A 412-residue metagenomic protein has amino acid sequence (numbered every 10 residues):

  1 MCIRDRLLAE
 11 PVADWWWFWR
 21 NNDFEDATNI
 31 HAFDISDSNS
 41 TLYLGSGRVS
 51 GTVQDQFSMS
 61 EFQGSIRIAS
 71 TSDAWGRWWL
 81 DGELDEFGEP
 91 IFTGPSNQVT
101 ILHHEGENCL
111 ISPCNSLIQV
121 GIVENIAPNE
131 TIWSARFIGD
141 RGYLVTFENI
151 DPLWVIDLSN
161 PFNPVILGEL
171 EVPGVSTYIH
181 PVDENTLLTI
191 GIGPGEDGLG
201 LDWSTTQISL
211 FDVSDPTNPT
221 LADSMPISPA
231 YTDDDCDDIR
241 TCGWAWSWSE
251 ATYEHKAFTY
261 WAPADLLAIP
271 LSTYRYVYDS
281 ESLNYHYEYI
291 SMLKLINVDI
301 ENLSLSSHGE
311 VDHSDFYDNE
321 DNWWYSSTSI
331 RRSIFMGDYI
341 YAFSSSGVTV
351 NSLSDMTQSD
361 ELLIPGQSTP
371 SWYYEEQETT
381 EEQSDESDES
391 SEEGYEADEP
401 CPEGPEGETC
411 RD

Functional and structural regions predicted by a protein language model:
R4-D412: Feature marking well-ordered beta-strand scaffolds used for ligand recognition
